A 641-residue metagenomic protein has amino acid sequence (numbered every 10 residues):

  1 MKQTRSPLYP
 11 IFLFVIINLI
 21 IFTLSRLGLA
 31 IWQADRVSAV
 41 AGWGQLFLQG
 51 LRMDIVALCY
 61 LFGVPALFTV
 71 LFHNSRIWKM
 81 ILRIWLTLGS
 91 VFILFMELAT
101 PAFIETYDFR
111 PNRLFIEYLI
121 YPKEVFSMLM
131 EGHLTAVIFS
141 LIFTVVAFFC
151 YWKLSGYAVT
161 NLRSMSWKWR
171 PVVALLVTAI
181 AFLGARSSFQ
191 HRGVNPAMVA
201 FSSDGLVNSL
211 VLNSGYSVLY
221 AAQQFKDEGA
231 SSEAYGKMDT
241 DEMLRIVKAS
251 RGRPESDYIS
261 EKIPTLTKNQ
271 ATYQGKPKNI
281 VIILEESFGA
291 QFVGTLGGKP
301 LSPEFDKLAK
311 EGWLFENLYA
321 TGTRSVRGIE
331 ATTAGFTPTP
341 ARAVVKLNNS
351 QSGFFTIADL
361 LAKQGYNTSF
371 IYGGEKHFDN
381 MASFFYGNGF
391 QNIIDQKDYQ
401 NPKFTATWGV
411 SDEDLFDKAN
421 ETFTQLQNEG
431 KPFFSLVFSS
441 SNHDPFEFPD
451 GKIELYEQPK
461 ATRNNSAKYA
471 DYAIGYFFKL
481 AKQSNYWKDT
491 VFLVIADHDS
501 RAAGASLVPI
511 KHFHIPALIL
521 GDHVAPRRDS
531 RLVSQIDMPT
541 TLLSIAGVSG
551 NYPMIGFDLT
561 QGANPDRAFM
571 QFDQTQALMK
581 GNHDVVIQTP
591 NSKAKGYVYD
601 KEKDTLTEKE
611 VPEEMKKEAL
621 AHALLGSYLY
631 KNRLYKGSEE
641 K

Functional and structural regions predicted by a protein language model:
K2-S231: Transmembrane and membrane-interface helices of multi-pass, inner-membrane envelope-modifying transferases
I21, N112, P122-K123, L212-G215 (+7 more regions): Alpha-helix initiation and N-capping motif
G50, D54, M128, K153 (+9 more regions): Residues that form generic nucleotide/phosphate-binding pockets
L71-K79, E105-D108, N112-P122, F126-M130 (+11 more regions): Short amphipathic alpha-helical patches
S75-W78, L86-G89, W169, V177-F182 (+5 more regions): A broad, low-specificity signal for short, low-complexity segments enriched in glycine/proline and polar/charged
I116, I120-Y121, N213, A230-M238 (+5 more regions): Short coil/turn linker and secondary-structure boundary residues
D204, V211-Y216, Y220-K268, K276 (+2 more regions): The feature marks either
S250-K641: Solvent-exposed soluble domains appended to multi-pass membrane proteins
